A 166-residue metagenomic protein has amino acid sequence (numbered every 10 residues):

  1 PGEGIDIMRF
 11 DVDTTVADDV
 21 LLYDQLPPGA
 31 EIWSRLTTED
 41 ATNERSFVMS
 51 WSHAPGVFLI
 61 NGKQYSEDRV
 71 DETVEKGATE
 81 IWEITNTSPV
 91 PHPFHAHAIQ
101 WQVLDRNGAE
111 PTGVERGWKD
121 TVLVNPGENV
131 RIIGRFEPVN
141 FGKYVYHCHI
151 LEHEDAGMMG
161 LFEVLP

Functional and structural regions predicted by a protein language model:
P1-P91, E137-K143, H147-P166: Extended terminal and domain-junction accessory segments
S66-V74, A98-F141, P166: Extracytoplasmic beta-sandwich strand-turn segments characteristic of Greek-key/jelly-roll folds
P93-H95: Beta-strand signatures of extracellular beta-sandwich domains
